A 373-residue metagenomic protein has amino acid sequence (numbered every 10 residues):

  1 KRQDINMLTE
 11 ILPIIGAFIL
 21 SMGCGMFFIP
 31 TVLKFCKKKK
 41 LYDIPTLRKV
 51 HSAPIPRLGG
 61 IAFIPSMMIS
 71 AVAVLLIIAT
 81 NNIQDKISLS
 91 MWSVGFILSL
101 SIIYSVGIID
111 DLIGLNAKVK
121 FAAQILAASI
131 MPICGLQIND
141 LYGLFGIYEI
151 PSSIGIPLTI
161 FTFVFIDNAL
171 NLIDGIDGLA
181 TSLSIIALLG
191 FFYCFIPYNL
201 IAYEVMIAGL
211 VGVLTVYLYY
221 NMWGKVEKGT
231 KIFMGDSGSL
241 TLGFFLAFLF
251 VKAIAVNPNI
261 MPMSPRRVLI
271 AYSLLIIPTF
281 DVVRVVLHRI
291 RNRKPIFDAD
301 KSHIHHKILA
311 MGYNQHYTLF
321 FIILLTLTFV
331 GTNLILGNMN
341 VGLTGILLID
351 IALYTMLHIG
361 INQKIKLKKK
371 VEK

Functional and structural regions predicted by a protein language model:
K1-N6: Short, Lys/Arg-enriched N-terminal segments with co-localized hydrophobic residues within the first ~10-30 amino acids
L8-K34, K38-K40, M67-A79, D85-S101 (+1 more regions): Alpha-helical transmembrane segments
I44-L58, T230-G235: Juxtamembrane helix-capping/reentrant segments at transmembrane boundaries
P56-L75, S129-I133: A generic, lipid-embedded transmembrane alpha helix
S70-Q84, S105-L115, I133-F145, V256: Transmembrane alpha-helix boundary signature
M91-I125, M131: Hydrophobic alpha-helical hairpins/lids featuring a short glycine-rich hinge
P157-A169, L179-A180: Function-critical hydrophobic alpha-helical transmembrane segments in multi-pass membrane proteins
